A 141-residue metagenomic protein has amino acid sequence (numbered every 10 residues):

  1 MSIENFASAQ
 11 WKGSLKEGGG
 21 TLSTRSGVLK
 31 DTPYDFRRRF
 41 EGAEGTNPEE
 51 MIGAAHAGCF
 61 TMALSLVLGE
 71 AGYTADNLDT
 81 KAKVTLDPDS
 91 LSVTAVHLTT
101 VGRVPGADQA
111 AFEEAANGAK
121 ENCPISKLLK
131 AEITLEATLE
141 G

Functional and structural regions predicted by a protein language model:
M1-A54, T61-G141: Extended beta-strand/beta-hairpin segments
